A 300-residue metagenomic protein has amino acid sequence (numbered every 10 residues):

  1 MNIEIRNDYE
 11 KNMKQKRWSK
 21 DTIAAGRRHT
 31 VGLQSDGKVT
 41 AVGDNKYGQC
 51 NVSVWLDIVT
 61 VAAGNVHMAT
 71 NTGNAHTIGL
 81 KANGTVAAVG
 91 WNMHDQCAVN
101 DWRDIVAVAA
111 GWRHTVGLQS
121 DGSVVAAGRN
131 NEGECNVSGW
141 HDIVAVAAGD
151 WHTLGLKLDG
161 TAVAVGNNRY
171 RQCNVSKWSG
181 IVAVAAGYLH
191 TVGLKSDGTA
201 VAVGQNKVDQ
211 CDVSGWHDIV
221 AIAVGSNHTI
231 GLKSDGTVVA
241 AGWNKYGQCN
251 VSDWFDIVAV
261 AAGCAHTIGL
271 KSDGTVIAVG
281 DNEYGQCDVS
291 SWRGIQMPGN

Functional and structural regions predicted by a protein language model:
N2-N45, V52, H67-N74, I78 (+5 more regions): An edge-strand/N-cap motif at the start of beta-rich repeat modules
E10-K16, A25-G26, C50-N51, A63 (+13 more regions): Sequence-structural signature of mature extracellular/luminal beta-sheet repeat domains, prominently beta-propellers
G26-R27, D57, G73-N74, D104 (+9 more regions): Beta-rich catalytic cores
H29-G32, A41, A69, H76-G79 (+11 more regions): Conserved core positions of repeat-based scaffolds
V52-W55, V99-D101, V137-G139, V175-S176 (+3 more regions): Surface loop/turn motifs at the tips and blade-to-blade linkers of beta-strand repeat domains
